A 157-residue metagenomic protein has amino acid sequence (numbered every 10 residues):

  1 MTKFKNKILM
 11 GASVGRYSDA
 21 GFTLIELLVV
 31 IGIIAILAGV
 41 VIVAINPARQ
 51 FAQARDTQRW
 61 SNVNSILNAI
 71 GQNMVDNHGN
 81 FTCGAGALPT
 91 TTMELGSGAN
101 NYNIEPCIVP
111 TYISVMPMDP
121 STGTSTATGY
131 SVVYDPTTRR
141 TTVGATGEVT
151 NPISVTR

Functional and structural regions predicted by a protein language model:
M1-F22: N-terminal leader/signal peptides at the extreme start of proteins
K3, L24, T91-M93: N-terminal compositionally biased, intrinsically disordered segments and leader/signal-like regions
Y17-I45: N-terminal single-pass transmembrane signal-anchor helix
A35, I66-L67: Short, contiguous, well-ordered secondary-structure segments
A44-V63: Aliphatic-rich helix starts adjacent to a transmembrane/signal segment
N68-T142, T156: Extracellular/periplasmic head regions of type IV pilus-like filament subunits
G144-R157: Short, low-complexity, Pro/Ser/Thr/Gly-rich segments in the mature regions of secreted, periplasmic
